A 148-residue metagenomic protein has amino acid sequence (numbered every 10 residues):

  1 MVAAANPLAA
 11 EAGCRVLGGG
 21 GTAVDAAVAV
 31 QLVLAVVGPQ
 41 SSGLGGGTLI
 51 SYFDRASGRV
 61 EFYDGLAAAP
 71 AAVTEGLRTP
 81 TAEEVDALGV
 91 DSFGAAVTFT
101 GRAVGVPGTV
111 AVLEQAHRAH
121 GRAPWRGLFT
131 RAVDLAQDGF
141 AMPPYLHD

Functional and structural regions predicted by a protein language model:
M1-E11, R15, A23-D148: Noncatalytic scaffold domains of N-terminal-nucleophile
